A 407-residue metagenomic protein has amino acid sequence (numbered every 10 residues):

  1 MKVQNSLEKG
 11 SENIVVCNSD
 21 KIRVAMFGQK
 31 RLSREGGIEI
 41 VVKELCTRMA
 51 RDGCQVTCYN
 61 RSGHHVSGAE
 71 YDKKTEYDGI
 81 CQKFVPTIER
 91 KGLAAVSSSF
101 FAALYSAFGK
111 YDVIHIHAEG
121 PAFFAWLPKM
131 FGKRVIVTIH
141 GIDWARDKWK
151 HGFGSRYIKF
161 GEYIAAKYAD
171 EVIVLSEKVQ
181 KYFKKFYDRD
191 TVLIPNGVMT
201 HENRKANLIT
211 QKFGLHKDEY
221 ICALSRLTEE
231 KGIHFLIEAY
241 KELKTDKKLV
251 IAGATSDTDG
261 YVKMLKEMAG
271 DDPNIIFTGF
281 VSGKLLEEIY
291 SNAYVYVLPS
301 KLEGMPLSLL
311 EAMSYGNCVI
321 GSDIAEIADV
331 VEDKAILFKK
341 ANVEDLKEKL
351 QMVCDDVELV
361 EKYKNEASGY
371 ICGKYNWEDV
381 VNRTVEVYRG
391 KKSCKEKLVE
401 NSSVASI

Functional and structural regions predicted by a protein language model:
A25, G214-E242, V250: Conserved donor-binding/catalytic core segment of Leloir-type glycosyltransferases
S62-H64, V198, K248-K263, G279-F280: Glycosyltransferase donor-sugar binding loop
L104-A107, M130, G154-V172: Membrane-proximal helix-turn-helix segments that form the acceptor-binding/catalytic region of lipid-linked
V262-K284: Nucleotide-activated donor-binding/catalytic signature segment of Leloir-type glycosyltransferases, i.e., the conserved
F280-V281, E288-A293: Short alpha-helical donor nucleotide-sugar binding micro-motif in glycosyltransferases
K301: Aromatic "clamp/platform" in nucleotide-sugar-dependent glycosyltransferases that forms part of the donor/acceptor
C318-G321: Short hydrophobic beta-strand element within catalytic cores of glycosyltransferases and related nucleotide-activated
I336-E344, M352-E358: Conserved acidic donor-binding segment of nucleotide-sugar-dependent glycosyltransferases
